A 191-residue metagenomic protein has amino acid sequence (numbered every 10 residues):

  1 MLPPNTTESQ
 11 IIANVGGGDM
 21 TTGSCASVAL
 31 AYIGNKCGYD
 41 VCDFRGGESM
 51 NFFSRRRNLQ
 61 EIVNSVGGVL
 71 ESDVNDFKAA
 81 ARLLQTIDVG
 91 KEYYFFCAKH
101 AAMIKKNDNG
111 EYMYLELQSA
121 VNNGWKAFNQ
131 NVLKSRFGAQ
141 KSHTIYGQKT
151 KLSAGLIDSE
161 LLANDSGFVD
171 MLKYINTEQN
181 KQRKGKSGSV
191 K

Functional and structural regions predicted by a protein language model:
M1-G47: Active-site-adjacent structural segments surrounding the nucleophilic cysteine of cysteine proteases and isopeptidases
E8, A26, R55-L59, F77-A80 (+1 more regions): Short amphipathic alpha-helical segments that mediate assembly, nucleic-acid/protein binding, or membrane association
I11-I12, I33, I62, I87 (+4 more regions): Weak global preference for isoleucine
G17, N64, V89, G138 (+1 more regions): Generic surface-pattern signal
N35-A101, K105-F128, V132-S135: Conserved active-site-adjacent core of cysteine acyl-enzyme catalytic domains
Y114-L115, A120-K191: Noncatalytic regulatory segments and standalone regulatory/sensor domains
